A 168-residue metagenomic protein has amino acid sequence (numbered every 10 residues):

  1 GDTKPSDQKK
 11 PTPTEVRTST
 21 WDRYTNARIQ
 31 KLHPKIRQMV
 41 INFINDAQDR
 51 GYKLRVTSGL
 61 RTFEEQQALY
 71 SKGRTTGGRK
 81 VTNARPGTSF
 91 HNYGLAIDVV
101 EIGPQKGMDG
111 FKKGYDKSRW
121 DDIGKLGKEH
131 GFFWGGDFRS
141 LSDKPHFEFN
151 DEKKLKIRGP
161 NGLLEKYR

Functional and structural regions predicted by a protein language model:
G1-D22: Low-complexity, glycine/serine/proline-rich disordered segments that function as export/translocation leaders
D2, Y52, R74, G131-G135: Short aromatic/hydrophobic-glycine micro-motifs
V16-S58: Active-site acidic/histidine clusters and adjacent loop/turn architecture that either coordinate catalytic ions
Q38-I41, N45, Q67, D121 (+2 more regions): Solvent-exposed, polar/charged alpha-helical surfaces in well-ordered, non-transmembrane soluble domains, broadly
R55-S71: Acidic helix-start/capping segments at beta-turn-to-alpha-helix junctions
F63-Q66, T75, P104-K106: Short, charged/polar surface micro-motifs in flexible loops or helix N-caps
G73-R85: Cytochrome P450 catalytic domain signature, combining two hallmark sequence patches
A84-R168: Catalytic cores and adjacent binding grooves of peptidoglycan-active enzymes
